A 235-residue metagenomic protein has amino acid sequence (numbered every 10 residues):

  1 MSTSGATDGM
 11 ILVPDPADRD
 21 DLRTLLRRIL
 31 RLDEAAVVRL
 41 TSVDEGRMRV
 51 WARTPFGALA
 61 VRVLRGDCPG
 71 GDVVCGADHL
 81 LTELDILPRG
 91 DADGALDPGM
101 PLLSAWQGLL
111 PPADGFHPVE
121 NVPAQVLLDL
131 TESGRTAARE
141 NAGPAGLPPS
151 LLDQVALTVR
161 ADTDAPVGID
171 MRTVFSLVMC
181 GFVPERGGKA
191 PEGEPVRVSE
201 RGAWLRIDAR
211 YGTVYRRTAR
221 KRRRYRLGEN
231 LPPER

Functional and structural regions predicted by a protein language model:
M1-R65: N-terminal ordered "arm"
L40, D67-G70, E234-R235: Short, surface-exposed, polar/charged, turn-prone segments marking secondary-structure boundaries
P55-F56, R65-C68, A219-R224: A short, sequence-level motif marking secondary-structure junctions
L59-L96: A broadly used, surface-exposed interaction patch
R89-R235: Long, compositionally biased intrinsically disordered terminal regions
